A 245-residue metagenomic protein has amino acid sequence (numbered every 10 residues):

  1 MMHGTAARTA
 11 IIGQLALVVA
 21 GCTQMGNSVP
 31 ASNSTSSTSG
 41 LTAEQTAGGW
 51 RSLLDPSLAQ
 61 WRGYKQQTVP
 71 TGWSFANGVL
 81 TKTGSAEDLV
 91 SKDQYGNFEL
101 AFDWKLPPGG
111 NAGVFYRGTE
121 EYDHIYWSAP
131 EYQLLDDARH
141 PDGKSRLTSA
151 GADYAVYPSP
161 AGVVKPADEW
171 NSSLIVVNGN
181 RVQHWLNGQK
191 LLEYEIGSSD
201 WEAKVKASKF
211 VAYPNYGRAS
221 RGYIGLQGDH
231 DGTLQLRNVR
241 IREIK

Functional and structural regions predicted by a protein language model:
M1-G13: Bacterial N-terminal signal peptides that target proteins for export
V19-G21: C-terminal motif of bacterial Sec signal peptides marking the signal peptidase cleavage site
T23-K245: Carbohydrate-interacting regions of secretory-pathway proteins
